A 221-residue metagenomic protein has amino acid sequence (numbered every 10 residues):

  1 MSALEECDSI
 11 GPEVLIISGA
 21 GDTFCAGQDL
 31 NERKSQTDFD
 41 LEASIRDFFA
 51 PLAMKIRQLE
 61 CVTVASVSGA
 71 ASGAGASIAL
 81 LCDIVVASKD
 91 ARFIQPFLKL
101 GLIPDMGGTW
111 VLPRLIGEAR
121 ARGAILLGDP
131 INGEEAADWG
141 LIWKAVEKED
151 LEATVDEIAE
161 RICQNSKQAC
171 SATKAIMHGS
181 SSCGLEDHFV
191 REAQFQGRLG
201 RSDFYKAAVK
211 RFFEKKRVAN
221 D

Functional and structural regions predicted by a protein language model:
M1-S18, M54, E152: Conserved CoA-thioester-binding segment of acyl-CoA-metabolizing enzymes
E6-S9, S35, Q58, Q164: Secondary-structure boundary motif
S18-K55, A71, G184: Glycine- (often His-adjacent) and acidic-residue-rich active-site loop that binds/positions the CoA thioester
M54-C170, Q194, S202, A207: Crotonase-fold acyl-CoA enzyme core
V209-D221: Terminal low-complexity tails and localization/encapsulation signals of metabolic enzymes
